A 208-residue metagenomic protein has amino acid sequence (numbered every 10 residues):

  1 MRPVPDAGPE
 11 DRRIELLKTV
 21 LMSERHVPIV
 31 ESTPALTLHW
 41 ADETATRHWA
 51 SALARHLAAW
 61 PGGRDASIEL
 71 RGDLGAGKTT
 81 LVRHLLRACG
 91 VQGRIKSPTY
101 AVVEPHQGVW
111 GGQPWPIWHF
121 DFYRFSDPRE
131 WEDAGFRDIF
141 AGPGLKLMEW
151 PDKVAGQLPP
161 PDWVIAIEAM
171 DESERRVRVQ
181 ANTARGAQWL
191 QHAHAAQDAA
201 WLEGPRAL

Functional and structural regions predicted by a protein language model:
K18-L36, S126-L208: Short phosphate-coordinating micro-motif centered on Lys-Gly-acidic
V30-R55: N-terminal pre-Walker A segment at the start of P-loop NTPase domains
H56-R64: Phosphate-binding P-loop
I68-L70: Hydrophobic anchor at the beta1->P-loop junction of P-loop NTPases
D73: P-loop (Walker A) phosphate-binding loop of NTP-binding proteins
K78: Conserved lysine of the Walker
V91-H106: Short beta-strand-centered segment that lines the nucleotide-binding/catalytic pocket of NTP-utilizing
